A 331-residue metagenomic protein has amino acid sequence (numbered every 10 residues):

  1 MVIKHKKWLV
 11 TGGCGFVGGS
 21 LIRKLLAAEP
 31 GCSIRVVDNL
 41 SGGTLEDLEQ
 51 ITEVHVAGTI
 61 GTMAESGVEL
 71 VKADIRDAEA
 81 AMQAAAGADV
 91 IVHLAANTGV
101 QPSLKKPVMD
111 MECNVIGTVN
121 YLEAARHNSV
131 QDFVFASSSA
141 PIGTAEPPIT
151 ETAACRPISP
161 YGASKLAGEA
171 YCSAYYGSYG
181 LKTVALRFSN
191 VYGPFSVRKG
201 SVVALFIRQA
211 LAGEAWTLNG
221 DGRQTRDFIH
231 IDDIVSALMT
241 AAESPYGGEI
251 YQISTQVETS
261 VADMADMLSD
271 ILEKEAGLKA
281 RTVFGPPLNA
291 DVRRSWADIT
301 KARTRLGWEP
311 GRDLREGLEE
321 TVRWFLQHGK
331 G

Functional and structural regions predicted by a protein language model:
M1-V191, W308, H328: N-terminal Rossmann-like NAD(P)+-binding domain of SDR-like oxidoreductases, especially those catalyzing
K4, L314-G331: Amphipathic terminal alpha-helices
L21, A210, L238-A242, A265-L268 (+1 more regions): Hydrophobic "lid"/C-terminal helical patch of Rossmann-like NAD(P)-dependent dehydrogenase/epimerase domains
V56-S66, Y179-K182, I207-L218, S244 (+2 more regions): A short C-terminal helix-loop "cap" of Rossmann-like NAD(P)-dependent dehydrogenase/epimerase domains
A80, N120-A124, F228, D233-S236 (+1 more regions): Conserved mid-core alpha-helix of short-chain dehydrogenase/reductase
L166, V191-L205, E214, N219 (+4 more regions): Glycine/proline-rich active-site loop of Rossmann-fold NAD(P)-dependent oxidoreductases
I231, G285-P310, E320: Conserved C-terminal active-site "lid" loop/helix of NAD(P)H-dependent oxidoreductases that clamps the redox cofactor
I234, L238, I253, M264 (+2 more regions): Non-catalytic, hydrophobic alpha-helical segments
